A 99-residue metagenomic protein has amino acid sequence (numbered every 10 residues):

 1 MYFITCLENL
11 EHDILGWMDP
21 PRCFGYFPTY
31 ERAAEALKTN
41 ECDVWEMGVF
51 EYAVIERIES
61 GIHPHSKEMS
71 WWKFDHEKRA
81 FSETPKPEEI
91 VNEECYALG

Functional and structural regions predicted by a protein language model:
M1-C23, V49-V54: Short aromatic-glycine-(Arg/Gly/Cys) micro-motifs in beta-strand/loop hairpins
F3-C6, A33, E94: Terminal low-complexity, poorly structured segments
I4, G25-E31, E51, D75 (+1 more regions): Compositionally biased, low-structure terminal segments
L15-P21, F27-F50: A short, charged, amphipathic alpha-helix used as a generic interaction element across diverse proteins
T39-G99: Short, mixed-charge low-complexity intrinsically disordered segments
